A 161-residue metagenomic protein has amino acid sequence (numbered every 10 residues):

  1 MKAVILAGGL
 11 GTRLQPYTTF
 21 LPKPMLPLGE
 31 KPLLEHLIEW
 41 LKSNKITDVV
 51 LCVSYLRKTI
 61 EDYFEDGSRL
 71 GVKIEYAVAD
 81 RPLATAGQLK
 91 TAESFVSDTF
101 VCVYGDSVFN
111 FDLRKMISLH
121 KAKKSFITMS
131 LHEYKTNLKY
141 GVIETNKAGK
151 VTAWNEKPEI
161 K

Functional and structural regions predicted by a protein language model:
M1-T19, K42: N-terminal nucleotide-binding beta1-loop-alpha1 segment
K2-I5, P27, K31-V108, L113-K115: Conserved N-terminal catalytic core of the sugar/cofactor nucleotidyltransferase
G8, S54, H132-E133: Histidine-centered beta-alpha loop that forms part of the nucleotide-sugar donor binding/catalytic region in diverse
Q15, K23-L26: Pre-signature/interface helix of ABC/ABC-like ATPase nucleotide-binding domains
T18, F64, N155-P158: Short, flexible helix/strand-to-coil boundary loops that buttress conserved ligand/catalytic motifs in alpha/beta
T18-F20, K45, Y76, K161: Short glycine-enriched loop/turn motifs at secondary-structure junctions
P22, I46, G71-K73, K124 (+1 more regions): A generic structural signal for alpha->beta connector loops
N110-K161: Conserved core of the sugar-phosphate nucleotidyltransferase
